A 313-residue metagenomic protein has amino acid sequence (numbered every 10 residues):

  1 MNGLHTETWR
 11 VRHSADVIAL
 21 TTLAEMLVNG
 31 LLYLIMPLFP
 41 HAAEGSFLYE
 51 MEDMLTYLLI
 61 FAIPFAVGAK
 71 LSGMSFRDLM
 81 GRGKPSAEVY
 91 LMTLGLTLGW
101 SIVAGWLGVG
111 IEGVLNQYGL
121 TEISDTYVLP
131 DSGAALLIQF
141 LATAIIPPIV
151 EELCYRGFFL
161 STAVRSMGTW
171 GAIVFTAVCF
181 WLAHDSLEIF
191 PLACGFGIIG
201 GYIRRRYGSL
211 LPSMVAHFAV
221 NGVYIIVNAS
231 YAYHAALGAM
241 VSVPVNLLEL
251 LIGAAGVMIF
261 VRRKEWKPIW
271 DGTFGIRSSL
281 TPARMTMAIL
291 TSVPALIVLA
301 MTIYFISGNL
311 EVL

Functional and structural regions predicted by a protein language model:
N2-L23, S75-G105, V243, D271-I297: Interfacial transmembrane-helix boundary/kink motif in multi-pass membrane proteins
V17-I18, M54, L79, Y90 (+3 more regions): Alpha-helical transmembrane segments and their helix-entry boundary regions
T21-S72, M92, S242-L251: Alpha-helical transmembrane segments in multi-pass membrane proteins
A24-P37, A104-W106, A300-S307: Alpha-helical transmembrane segments of multi-pass membrane proteins
L34-A42, K70-D78, G83, G110-Y118 (+8 more regions): Membrane-interface elements of multi-pass transporters and channels
A42-M51, R77-I149, R165, I303-L313: Juxtamembrane helix-loop-helix connectors linking adjacent transmembrane helices in multi-pass membrane enzymes
I63-S75, G110-V114, I252-W270: Membrane-water interface of transmembrane alpha-helices
L98, I102, L136-Y304, V312: Transmembrane helix-loop-helix hairpins at the membrane interface of multi-pass integral membrane proteins
